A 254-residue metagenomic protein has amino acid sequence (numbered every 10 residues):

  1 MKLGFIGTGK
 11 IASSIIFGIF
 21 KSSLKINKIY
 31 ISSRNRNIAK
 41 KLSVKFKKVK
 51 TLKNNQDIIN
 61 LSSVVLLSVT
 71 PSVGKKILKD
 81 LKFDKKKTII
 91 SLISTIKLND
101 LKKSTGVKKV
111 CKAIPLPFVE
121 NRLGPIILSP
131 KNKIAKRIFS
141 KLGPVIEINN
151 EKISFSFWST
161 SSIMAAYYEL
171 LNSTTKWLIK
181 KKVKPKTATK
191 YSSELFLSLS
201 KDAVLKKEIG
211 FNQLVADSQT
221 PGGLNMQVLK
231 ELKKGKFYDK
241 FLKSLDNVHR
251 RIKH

Functional and structural regions predicted by a protein language model:
M1-D57, W177-K180: NAD(P)+-binding Rossmann beta1-loop-alpha1 motif at the extreme N-terminus of oxidoreductases
G4, S14, L24, N60 (+3 more regions): Non-catalytic terminal and connector segments of soluble metabolic enzymes
S13, F17-K21, V44, K79 (+4 more regions): Short, well-ordered alpha-helices that flank and scaffold nucleotide-derived cofactor binding pockets
I15, R36-I38, F46-L128: Rossmann-like NAD(P)(H) cofactor-binding subdomain of soluble oxidoreductases
I29, A39, I58, G74 (+2 more regions): Small-residue helix-packing motif on alpha-helices
I29, D100, S104-K109, G124-W158 (+2 more regions): Internal alpha-helical scaffold of NAD(P)-dependent oxidoreductase catalytic cores
S193, L197-H254: NAD(P)-dependent Rossmann-like dehydrogenase/reductase catalytic/cofactor-binding core
